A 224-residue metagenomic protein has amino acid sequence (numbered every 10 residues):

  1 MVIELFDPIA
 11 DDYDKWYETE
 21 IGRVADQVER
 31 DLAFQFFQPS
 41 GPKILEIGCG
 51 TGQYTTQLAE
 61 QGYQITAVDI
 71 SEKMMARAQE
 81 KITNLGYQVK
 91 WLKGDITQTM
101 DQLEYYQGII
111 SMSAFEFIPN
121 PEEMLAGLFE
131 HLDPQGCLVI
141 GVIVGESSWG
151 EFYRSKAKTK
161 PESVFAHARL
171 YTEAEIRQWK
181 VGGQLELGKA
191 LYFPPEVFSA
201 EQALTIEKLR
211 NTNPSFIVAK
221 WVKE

Functional and structural regions predicted by a protein language model:
M1-S40, Q53, Q57, N211: Conserved class I S-adenosyl-L-methionine
G41-G50: Conserved class I S-adenosyl-L-methionine
T51-Q98: Class I SAM-dependent methyltransferase SAM/SAH-binding core
I110: A conserved beta-strand element that flanks and buttresses the S-adenosyl-L-methionine
E122-P134: A short glycine-rich, Lys/Arg-flanked "PGG" loop and its adjoining helix->strand segment in the class I
C137-V164: Conserved class I S-adenosyl-L-methionine
H167-A190: Short alpha-helix
L185-E224: A C-terminal cap/extension of S-adenosyl-L-methionine-dependent methyltransferases that defines the acceptor-substrate
